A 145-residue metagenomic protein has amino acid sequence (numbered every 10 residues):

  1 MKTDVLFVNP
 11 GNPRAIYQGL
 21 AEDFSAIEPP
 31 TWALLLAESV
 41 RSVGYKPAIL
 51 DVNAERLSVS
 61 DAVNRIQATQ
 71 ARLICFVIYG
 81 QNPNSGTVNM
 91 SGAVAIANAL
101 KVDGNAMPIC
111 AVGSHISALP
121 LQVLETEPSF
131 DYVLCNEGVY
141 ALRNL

Functional and structural regions predicted by a protein language model:
M1-K2, G44: Polar low-complexity intrinsically disordered regions
K2-S25: Short glycine-rich His-centered loop
E28: Secreted/periplasmic proteins that engage bacterial cell-wall peptidoglycan
W32, L36-V43, A48-L145: Glycine-rich beta-alpha loop elements in corrinoid/cobalamin-binding modules across cobalamin-dependent enzymes
